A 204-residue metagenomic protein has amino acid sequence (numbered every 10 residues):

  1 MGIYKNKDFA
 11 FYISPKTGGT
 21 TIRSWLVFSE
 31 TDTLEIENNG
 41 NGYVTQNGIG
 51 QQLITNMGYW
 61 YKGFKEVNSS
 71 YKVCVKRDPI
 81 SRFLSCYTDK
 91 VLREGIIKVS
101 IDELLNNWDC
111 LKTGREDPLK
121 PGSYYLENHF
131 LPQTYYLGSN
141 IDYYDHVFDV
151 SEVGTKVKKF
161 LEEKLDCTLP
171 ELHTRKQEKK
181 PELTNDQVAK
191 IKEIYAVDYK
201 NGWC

Functional and structural regions predicted by a protein language model:
M1-C204: Membrane-interface amphipathic segments in extracytoplasmic regions
